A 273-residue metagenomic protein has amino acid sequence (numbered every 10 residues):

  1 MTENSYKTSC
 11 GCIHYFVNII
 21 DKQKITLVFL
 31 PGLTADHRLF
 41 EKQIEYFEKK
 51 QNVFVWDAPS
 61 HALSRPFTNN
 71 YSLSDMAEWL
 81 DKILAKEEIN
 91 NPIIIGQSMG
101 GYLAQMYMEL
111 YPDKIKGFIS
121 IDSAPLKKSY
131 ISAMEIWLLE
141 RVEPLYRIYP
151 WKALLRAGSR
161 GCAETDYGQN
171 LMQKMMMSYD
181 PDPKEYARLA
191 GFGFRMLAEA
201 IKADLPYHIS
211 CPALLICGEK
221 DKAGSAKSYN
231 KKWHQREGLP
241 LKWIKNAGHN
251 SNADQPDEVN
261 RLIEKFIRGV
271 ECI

Functional and structural regions predicted by a protein language model:
M1-V28, K49-Q51, I89-N90, E264 (+1 more regions): Alpha/beta-hydrolase fold catalytic core
H14-L63: Conserved HGGG/HGGXW glycine-rich cap/lid loop of the alpha/beta-hydrolase fold
F54-I95, R261: Active-site loop/oxyanion-hole signature of alpha/beta-hydrolase fold enzymes
G96, G100, A104: Gly/Ala-rich beta-loop-alpha elbow adjacent to hydrolase catalytic centers
E109, K116-R147: Flexible "cap/lid" loop of the alpha/beta hydrolase fold
S129-I131, I148-H208: Conserved alpha/beta-hydrolase catalytic His-Asp/Glu region
A213-A247: Conserved loop-alpha-helix segment in the C-terminal half of the alpha/beta-hydrolase fold that carries the catalytic
A247-P256, N260: Catalytic histidine-centered segment of alpha/beta-hydrolase-like enzymes
